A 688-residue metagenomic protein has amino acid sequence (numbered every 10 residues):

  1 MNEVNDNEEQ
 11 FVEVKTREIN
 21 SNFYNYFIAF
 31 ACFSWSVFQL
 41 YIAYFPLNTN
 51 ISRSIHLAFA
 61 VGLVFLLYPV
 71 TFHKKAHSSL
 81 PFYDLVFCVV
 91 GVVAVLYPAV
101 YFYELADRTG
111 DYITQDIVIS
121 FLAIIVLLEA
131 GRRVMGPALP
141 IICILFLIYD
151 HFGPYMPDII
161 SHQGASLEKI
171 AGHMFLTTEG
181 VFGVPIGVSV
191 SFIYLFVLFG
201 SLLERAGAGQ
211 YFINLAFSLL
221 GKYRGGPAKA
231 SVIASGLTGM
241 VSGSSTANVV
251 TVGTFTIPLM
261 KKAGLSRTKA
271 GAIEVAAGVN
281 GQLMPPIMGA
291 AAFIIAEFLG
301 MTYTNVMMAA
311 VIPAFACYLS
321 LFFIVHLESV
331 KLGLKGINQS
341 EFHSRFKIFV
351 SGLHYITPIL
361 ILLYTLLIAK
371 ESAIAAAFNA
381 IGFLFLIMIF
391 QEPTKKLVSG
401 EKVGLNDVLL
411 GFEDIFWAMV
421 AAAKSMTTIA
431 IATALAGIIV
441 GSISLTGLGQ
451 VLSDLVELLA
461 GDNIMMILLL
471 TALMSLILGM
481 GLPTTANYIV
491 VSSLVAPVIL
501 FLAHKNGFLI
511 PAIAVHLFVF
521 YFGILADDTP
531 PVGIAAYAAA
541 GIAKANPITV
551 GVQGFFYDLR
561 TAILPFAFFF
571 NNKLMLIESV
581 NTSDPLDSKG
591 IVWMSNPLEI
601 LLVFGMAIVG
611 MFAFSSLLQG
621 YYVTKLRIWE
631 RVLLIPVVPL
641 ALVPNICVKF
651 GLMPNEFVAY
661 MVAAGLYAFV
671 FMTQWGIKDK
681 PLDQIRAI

Functional and structural regions predicted by a protein language model:
M1-D107, I117-F121, M661, M672-Q674 (+1 more regions): Conserved, well-structured core domains of diverse proteins
N2-Y26, C32-F33, M308-S425, Y537-L642 (+1 more regions): Long, contiguous bundles of hydrophobic transmembrane helices that form the permeation core of multi-pass
T114-V118, T178-F192, L219-S231, A263-K269 (+5 more regions): Membrane-interfacial loop-to-helix junctions in multi-pass transporters
L128-Q163, V184-P185, A206, Q210 (+3 more regions): Flexible hinge motifs at transmembrane-helix junctions and intramembrane kinks/re-entrant loops in multi-pass membrane
E129, R133-V134, I144-I159, L167-A171 (+4 more regions): Core transmembrane alpha-helical segments of multi-pass membrane transporters/permeases
G200-E204, S235-S244, A276-Q282, A436 (+4 more regions): Transmembrane alpha-helix interface/packing and boundary motifs in multi-pass membrane proteins, characterized by
I213-G281, I287, A291-I294, G300 (+2 more regions): Hydrophobic transmembrane alpha-helices that form the pore/transport pathway of multi-pass ion and small-solute
E371-L482, Y488-V491, V623, R631-I677 (+1 more regions): Transmembrane helical segments that form the transport core of multi-pass membrane transport proteins
